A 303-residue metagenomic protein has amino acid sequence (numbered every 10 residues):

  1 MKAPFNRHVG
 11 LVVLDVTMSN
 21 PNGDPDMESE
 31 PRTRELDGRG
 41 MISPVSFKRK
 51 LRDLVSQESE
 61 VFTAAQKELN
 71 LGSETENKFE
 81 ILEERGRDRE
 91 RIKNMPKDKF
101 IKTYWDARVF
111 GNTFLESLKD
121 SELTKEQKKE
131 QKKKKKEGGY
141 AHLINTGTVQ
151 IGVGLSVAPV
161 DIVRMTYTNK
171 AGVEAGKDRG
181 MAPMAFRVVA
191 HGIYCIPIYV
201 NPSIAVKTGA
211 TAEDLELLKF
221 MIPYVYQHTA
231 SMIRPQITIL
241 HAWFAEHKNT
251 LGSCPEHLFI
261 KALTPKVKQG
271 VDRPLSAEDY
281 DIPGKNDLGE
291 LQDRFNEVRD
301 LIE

Functional and structural regions predicted by a protein language model:
M1-E303: RNA-binding basic/glycine-rich loop and surface signature characteristic of RAMP-family CRISPR effectors
